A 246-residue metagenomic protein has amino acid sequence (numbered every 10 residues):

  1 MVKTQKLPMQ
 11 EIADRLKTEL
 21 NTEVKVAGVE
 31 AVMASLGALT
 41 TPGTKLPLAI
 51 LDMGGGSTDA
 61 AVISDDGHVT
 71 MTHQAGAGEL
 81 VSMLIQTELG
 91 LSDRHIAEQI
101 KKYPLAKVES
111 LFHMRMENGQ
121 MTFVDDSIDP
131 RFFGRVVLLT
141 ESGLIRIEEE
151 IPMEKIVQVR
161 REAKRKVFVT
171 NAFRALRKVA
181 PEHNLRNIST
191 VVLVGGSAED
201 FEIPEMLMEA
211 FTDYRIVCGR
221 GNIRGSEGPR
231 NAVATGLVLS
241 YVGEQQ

Functional and structural regions predicted by a protein language model:
M1-L46, S110, N118-K166, V179-V191 (+1 more regions): Nucleotide/phosphate-binding catalytic cleft detector across ATP-hydrolyzing and phosphate-transferring enzymes
P42-V69: Gly/Thr-rich phosphate-binding beta-strand-loop-beta motif of the actin/hexokinase/Hsp70
I50-S57, A75-G78, G195-A198: A short acidic Gly-Thr/Ser loop motif
A61, G67-T70, Y103, V192-D200: Conserved structured catalytic cores and adjacent interaction surfaces of nucleotide-binding/hydrolyzing enzymes
H68-E109: Glycine-rich phosphate-binding loop plus the immediately following alpha-helix
A77, V81, F168, V233: Catalytic-loop motifs flanking and including active-site residues across diverse enzymes
E88-S92, I100-K107, A175, V179 (+3 more regions): Change "in soluble alpha/beta enzymes" to "in soluble alpha/beta proteins
K166-A175: P-loop NTPase catalytic cores that bind/hydrolyze ATP
